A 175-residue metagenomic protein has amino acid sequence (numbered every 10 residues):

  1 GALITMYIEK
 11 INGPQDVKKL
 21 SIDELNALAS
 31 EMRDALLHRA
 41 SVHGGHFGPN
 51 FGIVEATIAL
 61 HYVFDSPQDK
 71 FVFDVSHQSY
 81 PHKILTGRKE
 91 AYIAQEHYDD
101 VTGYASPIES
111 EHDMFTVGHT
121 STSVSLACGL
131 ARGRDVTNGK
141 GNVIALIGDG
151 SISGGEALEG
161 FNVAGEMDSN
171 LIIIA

Functional and structural regions predicted by a protein language model:
A2-R39: Cofactor-/ligand-binding subdomain signature composed of acidic, glycine-rich, tryptophan-containing flexible loops
Y7-I8, Y104-A105, N170: Generic preference for hydrophobic/aromatic residues in regular secondary structure cores
G13-K18, L37-G45, E109-T116: Glycine- and acidic
L20, G148, A175: Single, functionally critical "micro-switch" positions that shape active/binding sites and transmembrane helices
H46-M167: Cofactor-binding active-site loop characterized by glycine-rich and histidine/acidic residues
G165-A175: Catalytic or ion-translocation cores adjacent to nucleophile or general acid/base/metal-coordination motifs in diverse
